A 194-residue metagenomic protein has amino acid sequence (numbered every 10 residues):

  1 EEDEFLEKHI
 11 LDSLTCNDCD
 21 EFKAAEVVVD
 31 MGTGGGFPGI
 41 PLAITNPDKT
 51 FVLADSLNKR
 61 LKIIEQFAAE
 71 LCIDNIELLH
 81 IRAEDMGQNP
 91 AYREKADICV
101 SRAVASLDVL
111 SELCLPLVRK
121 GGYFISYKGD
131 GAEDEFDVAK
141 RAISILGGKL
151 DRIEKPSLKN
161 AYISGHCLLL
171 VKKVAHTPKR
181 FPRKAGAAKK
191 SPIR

Functional and structural regions predicted by a protein language model:
E1-E7: Class I SAM-dependent methyltransferase Rossmann-like catalytic core, especially the SAM/SAH-binding loop
L11-E112: Conserved SAM/SAH cofactor-binding pocket of Class I
N46, V118-K120: Helix-to-beta-strand junctions that scaffold the AdoMet/dcAdoMet cofactor pocket in Class I SAM-dependent enzymes
R60-K62, A132, F136: Short alpha-helix immediately C-terminal to the canonical SAM-binding loop
E65, S111-L115, D137-V138, P182: Short amphipathic alpha-helical segments
E84, S106, G129-E133, L158: Short "lid" loop at the C-terminus of a central beta-strand within the Rossmann-like core of SAM-dependent
G121-G131: Conserved beta-strand signature within the Rossmann-like core of class I S-adenosyl-L-methionine
D137-R194: SAM/dcSAM-binding transferase cores
